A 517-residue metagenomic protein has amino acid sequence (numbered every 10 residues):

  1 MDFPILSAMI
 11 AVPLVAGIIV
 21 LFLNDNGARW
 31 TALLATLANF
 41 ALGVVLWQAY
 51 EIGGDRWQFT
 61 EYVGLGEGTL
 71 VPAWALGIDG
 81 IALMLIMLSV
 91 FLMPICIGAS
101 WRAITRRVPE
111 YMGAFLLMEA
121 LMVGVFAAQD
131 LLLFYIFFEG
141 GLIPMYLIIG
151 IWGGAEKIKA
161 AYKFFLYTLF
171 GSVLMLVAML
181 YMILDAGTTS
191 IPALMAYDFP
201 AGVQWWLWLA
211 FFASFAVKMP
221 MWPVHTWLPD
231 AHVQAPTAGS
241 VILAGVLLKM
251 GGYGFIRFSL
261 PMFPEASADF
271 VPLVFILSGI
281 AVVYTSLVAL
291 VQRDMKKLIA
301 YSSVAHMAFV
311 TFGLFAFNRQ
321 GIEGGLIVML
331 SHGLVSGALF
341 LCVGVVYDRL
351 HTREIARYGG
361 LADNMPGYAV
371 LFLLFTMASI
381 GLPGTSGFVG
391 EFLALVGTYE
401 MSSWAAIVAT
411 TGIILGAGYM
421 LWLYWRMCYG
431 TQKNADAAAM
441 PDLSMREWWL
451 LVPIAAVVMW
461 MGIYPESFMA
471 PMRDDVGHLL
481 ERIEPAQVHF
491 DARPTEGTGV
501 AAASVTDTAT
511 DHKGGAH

Functional and structural regions predicted by a protein language model:
M1-I5, I19-G113, T188-A196, G499-V500 (+2 more regions): Transmembrane helix-loop-helix hairpins at membrane boundaries of multipass inner-membrane proteins
A8-D25, A213, P220: N-terminal signal-anchor/start-transfer transmembrane helix
N26-L37, K159-L169, M365-A369, M445-L451: Alpha-helical transmembrane segments and their helix-start/interface "positive-inside/aromatic belt" motifs in integral
L34-A49, T168-V177, T376-A378, I414 (+1 more regions): Hydrophobic alpha-helical membrane-insertion segments
I95-R102, A120-L132, M145-W422: Hydrophobic transmembrane alpha-helices and their helix-loop junctions in integral membrane proteins
G98-A114, T237, G245, A437-R446: Cytoplasmic juxtamembrane regions at transmembrane-helix boundaries
E139: Short phosphate-coordinating micro-motif centered on Lys-Gly-acidic
M365-G367, L421-H517: Cytoplasmic/organellar membrane-interface segments at the starts of transmembrane helices in multi-pass inner-membrane
